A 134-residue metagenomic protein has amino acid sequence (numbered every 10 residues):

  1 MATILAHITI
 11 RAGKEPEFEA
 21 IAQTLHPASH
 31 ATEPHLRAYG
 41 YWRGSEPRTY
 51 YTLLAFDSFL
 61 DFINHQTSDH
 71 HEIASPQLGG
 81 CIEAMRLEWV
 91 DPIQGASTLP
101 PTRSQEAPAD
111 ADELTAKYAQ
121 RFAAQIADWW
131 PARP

Functional and structural regions predicted by a protein language model:
A2-T9, A38-S68, E88-W89, P100-P108: Short, well-ordered beta-strand segments in beta-rich or mixed alpha/beta enzyme and ligand-binding folds
T9-A20: Short, surface-exposed ligand-recognition loops at beta-strand->loop->(often short) alpha-helix junctions that present
G13, P47, I73: Short alpha-helical
T24-R37, A55-V90, T115, A119-P134: An amphipathic, aromatic/His-enriched active-site/gating alpha helix that lines ligand/cofactor pockets
I93-T98: A short acidic, often aromatic-flanked loop/helix-cap motif at beta-alpha or helix-coil junctions that lines enzyme
P108-A111, Q125: Surface-exposed beta-loop interaction hotspot
